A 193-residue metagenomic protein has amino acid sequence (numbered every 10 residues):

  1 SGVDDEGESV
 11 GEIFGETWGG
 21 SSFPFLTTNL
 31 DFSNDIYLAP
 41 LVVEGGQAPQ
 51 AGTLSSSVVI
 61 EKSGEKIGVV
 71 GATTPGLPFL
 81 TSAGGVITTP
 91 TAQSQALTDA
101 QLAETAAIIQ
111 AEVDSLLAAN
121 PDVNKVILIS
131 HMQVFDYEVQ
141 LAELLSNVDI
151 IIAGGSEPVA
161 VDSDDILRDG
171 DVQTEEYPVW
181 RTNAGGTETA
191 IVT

Functional and structural regions predicted by a protein language model:
S1-T193: Acidic, metal/ion-coordinating pockets
